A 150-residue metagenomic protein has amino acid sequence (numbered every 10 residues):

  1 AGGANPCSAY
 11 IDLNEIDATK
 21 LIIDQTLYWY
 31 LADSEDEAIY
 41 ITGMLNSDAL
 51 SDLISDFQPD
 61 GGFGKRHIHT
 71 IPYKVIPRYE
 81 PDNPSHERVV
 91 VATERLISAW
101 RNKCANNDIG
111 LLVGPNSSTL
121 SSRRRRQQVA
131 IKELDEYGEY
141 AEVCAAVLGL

Functional and structural regions predicted by a protein language model:
A1-R88: Polybasic, glycine- and aromatic-enriched phosphate-binding surface used to engage nucleic acids
Y73-L150: Non-catalytic DNA-recognition/assembly elements of restriction-modification systems
